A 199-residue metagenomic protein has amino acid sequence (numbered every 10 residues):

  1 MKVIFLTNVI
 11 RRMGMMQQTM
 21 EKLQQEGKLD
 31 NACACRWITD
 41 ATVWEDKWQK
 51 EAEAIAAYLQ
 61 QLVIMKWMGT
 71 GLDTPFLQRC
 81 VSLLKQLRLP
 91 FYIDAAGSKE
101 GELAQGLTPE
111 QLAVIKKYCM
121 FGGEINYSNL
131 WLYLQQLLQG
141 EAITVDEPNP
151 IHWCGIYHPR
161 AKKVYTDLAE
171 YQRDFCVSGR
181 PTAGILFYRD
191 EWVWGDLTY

Functional and structural regions predicted by a protein language model:
M1-Y199: An N-terminal assembly and electron-transfer interface module characteristic of large anaerobic redox and radical
